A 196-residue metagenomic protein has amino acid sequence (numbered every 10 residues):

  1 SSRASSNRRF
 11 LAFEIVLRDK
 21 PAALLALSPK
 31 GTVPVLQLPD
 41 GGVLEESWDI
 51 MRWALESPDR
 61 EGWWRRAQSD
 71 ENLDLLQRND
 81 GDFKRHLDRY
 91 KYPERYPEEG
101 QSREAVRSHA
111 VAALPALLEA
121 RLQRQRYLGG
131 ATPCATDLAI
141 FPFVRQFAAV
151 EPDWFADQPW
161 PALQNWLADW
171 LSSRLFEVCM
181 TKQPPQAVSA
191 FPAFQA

Functional and structural regions predicted by a protein language model:
S1-S108, A112-A113, E119: GST-like domain detector, emphasizing the conserved glutathione-binding G-site in the N-terminal thioredoxin-like
N7, S173-R174: Acidic-histidine catalytic/liganding microenvironments
E14-I15, C179-P185: Acidic carboxylate-rich catalytic motifs and surrounding loops in phosphoryl-/glycosyl-chemistry enzymes
A26, S172, T181: Phosphate-coordinating loops and pocket residues in cytosolic domains that bind phosphorylated ligands
S57-E61, V150, S173: Phosphate/oxyanion-binding loops and surfaces in catalytic or ligand/nucleic-acid-binding neighborhoods
L75-S172: GST-like fold's C-terminal all-alpha helical module
Q183-A196: Acidic/histidine-enriched, glycine/proline-rich intrinsically disordered or flexible terminal extensions
